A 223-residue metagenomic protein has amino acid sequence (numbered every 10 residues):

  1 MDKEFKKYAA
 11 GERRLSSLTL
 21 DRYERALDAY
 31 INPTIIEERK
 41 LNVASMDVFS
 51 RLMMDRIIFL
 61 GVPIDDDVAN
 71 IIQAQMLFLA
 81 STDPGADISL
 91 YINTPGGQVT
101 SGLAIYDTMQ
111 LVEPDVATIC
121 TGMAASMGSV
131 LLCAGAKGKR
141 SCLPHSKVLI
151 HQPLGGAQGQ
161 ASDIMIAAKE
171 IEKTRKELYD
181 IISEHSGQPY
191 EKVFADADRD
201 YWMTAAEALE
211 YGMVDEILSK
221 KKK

Functional and structural regions predicted by a protein language model:
M1-K223: Terminal-region recognition feature
